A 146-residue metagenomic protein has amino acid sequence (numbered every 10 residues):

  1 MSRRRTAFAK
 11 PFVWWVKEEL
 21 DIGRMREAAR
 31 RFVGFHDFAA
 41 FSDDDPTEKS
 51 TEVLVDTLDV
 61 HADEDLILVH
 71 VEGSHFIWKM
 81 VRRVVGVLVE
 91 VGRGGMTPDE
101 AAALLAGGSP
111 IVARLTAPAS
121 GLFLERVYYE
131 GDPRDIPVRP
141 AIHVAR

Functional and structural regions predicted by a protein language model:
M1-R146: Structured-RNA-binding interfaces characteristic of tRNA pseudouridine synthases
